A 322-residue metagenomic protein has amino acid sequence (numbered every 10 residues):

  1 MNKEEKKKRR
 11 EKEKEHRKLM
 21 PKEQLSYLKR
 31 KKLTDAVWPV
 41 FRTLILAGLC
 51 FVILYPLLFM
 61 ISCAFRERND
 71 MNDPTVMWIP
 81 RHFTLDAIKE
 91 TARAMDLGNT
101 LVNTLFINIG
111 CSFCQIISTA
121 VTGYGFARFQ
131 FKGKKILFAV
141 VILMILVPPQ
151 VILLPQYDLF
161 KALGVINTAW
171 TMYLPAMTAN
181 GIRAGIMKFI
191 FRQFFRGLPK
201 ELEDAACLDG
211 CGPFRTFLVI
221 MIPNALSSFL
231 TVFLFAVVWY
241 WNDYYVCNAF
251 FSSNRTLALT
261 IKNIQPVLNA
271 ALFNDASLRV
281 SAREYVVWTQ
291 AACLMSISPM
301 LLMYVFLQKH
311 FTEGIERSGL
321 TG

Functional and structural regions predicted by a protein language model:
M1-L33: Short, Lys/Arg-rich, polar N-terminal cytosolic tail immediately upstream of the first transmembrane signal-anchor
K31, W38-G322: A structural signal for multi-pass alpha-helical bundles of membrane permease subunits that mediate small-molecule
